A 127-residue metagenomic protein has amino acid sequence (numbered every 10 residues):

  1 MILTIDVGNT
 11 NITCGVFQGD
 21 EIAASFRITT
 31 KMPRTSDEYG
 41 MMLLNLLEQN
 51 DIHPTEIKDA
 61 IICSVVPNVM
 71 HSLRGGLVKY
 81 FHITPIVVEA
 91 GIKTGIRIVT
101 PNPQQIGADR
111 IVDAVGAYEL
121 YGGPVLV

Functional and structural regions predicted by a protein language model:
I2-D6, I61, V125-V127: Short glycine-aspartate micro-motif
I2-N45: Short glycine-rich, Thr/Ser-proximal phosphate-binding strand/loop in the N-terminal lobe of ATP-dependent enzymes
T29-T30, D37-E48, E56-S64, N68-V69: Alpha-helical substrate-recognition element adjacent to the catalytic core
L44-D51, V115-E119: Generic structural signal for well-ordered alpha-helical scaffold segments
I52-Q105: Short beta-strand-loop/turn "lid" adjacent to the catalytic site in phosphate-handling enzymes
I83-T84, R97-V127: Phosphate-binding/catalytic loop of phosphoryl-transfer enzymes
